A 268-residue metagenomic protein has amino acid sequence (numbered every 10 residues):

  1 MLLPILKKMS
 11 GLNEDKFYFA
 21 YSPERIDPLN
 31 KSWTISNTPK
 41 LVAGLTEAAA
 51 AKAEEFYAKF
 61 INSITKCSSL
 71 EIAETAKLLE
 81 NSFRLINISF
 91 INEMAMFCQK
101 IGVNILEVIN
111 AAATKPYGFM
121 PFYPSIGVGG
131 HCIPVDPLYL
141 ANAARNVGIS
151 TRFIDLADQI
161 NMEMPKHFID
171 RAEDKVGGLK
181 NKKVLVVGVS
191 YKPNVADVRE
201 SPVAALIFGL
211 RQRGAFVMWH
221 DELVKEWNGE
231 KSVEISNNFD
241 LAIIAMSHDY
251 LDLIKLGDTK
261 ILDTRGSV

Functional and structural regions predicted by a protein language model:
M1-V268: Structural/interface elements that position substrates and couple domains in central-metabolism enzymes
